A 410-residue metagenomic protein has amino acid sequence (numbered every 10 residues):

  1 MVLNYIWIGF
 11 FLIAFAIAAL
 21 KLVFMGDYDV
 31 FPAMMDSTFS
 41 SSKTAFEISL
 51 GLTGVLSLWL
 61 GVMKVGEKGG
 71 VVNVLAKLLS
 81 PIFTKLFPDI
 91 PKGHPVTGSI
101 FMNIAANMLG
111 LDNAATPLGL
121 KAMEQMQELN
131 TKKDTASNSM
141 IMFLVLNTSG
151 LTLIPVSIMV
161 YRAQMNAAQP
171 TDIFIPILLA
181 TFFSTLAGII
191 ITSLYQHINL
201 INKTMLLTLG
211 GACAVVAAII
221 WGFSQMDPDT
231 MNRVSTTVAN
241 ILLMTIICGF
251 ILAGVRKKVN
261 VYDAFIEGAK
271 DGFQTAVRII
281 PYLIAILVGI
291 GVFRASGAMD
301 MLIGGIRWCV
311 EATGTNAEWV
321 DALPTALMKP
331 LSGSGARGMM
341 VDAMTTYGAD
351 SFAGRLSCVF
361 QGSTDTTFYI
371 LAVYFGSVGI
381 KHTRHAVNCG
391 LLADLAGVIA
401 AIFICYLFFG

Functional and structural regions predicted by a protein language model:
M1, G51, I90, P95-T97 (+6 more regions): Residue-level detector of functional hotspots within protein domains
M1-G54, A163-F293, E311-T313, H385-G410: Signature of multi-pass transmembrane helix bundles
Y5, A33, A45, H94 (+9 more regions): Hydrophobic alpha-helical context, especially transmembrane and signal-peptide helices
F31-E128, K257-T346: Membrane-embedded alpha-helical segments and adjacent helix-loop junctions characteristic of multi-pass solute
L60, H94-V96, A136-S139, N240 (+7 more regions): Sparse, context-dependent recognition of short Cys/His-centered cofactor- or disulfide-binding micro-motifs
F101, A105, M140, M231-V234 (+2 more regions): Generic signal for short, ordered secondary-structure residues within or immediately flanking folded domains
A114-A115, A122-R162, A167-H197, L323-G410: C-terminal transmembrane helix pair
